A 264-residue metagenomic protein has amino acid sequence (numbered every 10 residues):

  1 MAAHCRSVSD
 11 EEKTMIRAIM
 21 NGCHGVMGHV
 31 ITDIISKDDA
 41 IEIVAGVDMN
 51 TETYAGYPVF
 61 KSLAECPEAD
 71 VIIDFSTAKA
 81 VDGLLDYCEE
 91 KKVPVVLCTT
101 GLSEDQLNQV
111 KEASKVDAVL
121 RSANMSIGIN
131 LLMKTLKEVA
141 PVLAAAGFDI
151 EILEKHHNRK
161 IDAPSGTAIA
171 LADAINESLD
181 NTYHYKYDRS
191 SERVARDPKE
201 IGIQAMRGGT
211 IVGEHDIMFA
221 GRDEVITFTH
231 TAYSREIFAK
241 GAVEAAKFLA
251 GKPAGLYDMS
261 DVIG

Functional and structural regions predicted by a protein language model:
M15-A18: Extreme N-terminal starter segment of soluble prokaryotic enzymes
M20-N21, V26-C66, A145-G264: C-terminal substrate-binding/catalytic lobe of Rossmann-fold NAD(P)-dependent oxidoreductases
D70-E90, G101-Q106: Beta-loop-alpha module in the N-terminal Rossmann-like domain of NAD(P)-dependent dehydrogenases, especially those
D86, T99-V119, N130: Rossmann-fold NAD(P)-binding glycine/threonine-rich loop
P94, Q109-S126, L143-D149: Rossmann-fold dehydrogenase core element
L131-G147, A163: Rossmann-like NAD(P)H-binding beta-loop-alpha module
